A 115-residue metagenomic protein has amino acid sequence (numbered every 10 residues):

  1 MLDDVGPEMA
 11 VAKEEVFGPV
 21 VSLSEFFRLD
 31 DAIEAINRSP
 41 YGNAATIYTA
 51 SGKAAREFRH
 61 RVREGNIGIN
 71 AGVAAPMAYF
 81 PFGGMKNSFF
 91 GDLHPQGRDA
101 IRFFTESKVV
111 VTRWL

Functional and structural regions predicted by a protein language model:
M1-L115: Conserved C-terminal structural/oligomerization subdomain of aldehyde/semialdehyde dehydrogenase
